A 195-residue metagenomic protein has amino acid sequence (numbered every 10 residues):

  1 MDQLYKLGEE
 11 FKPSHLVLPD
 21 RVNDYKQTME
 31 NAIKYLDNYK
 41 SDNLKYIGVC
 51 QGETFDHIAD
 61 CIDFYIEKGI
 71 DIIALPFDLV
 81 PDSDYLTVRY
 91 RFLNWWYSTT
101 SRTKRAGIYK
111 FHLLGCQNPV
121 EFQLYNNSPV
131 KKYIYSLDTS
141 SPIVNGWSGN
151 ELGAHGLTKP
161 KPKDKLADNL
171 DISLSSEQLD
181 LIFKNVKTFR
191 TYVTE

Functional and structural regions predicted by a protein language model:
M1-H57, F64, F77: Active-site beta->alpha loop and helix N-cap motifs at the rims of alpha/beta catalytic domains
D2-Y5, I66-E67, W95-F111, N118-E195: Alpha/beta catalytic cores of nucleotide-metabolism and tRNA/nucleoside-modifying enzymes
S14-V17, K45-V49, I70-A74, I108-H112 (+1 more regions): Structural preference for beta-strand elements that scaffold enzyme active sites
R21-N23, V49-E53, D78-V80, L114-P119 (+1 more regions): Active-site beta-loop-alpha junctions enriched in small/polar residues
N23-K26, D56, D60, V80-S83 (+3 more regions): Generic marker of "main functional regions" within proteins
N23-Y39, V80-T99, W147-S148, G153-A154: Active-site-adjacent beta->alpha loops and helix N-cap segments on the catalytic face of soluble alpha/beta enzymes
D42-L44, G52-I70, S83-Y109: Short loop-to-alpha-helix "cap/lid" segments that border enzyme active sites across diverse enzyme classes
